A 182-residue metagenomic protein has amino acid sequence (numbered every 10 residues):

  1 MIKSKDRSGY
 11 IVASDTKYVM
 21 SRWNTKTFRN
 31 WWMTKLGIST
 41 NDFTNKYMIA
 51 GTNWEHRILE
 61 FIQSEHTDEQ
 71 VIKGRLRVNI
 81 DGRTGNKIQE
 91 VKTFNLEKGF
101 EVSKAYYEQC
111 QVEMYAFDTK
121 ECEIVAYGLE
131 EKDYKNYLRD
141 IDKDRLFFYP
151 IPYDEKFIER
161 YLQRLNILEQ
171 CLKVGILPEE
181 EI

Functional and structural regions predicted by a protein language model:
M1-F61, E131, I182: Charged, glycine-rich intrinsically disordered N-terminal tails and low-complexity linkers that flank
S8, L138-K143, I176, E180-I182: C-terminal/domain-terminus segments
Y47-I49, N53-H56, E60, E159-Q163 (+1 more regions): Contiguous, amphipathic alpha-helical segments that mediate oligomerization or scaffolding in large protein assemblies
H66-E169, K173: Nucleic-acid nuclease catalytic cores
